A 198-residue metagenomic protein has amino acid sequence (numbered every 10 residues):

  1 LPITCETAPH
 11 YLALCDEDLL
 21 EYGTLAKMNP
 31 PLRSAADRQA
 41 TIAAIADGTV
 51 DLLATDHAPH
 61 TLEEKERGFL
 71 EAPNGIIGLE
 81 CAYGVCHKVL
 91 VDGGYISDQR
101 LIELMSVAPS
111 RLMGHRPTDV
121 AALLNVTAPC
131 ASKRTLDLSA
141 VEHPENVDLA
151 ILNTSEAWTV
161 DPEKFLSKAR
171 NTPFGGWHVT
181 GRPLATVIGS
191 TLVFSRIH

Functional and structural regions predicted by a protein language model:
L1-L53, H57-I76, E80, D92-Y95: Active-site core of metal-dependent hydrolases
L25, L52, P59-A150: His/Asp/Glu-enriched, well-ordered alpha-helical/loop segment that forms or immediately abuts the divalent-metal
S34-A43, A82-K88, V179-T186: Short C-terminal domain-edge/linker segments immediately following a structured domain
R38-T41, P117, L136-L138, T172: A generic local structural motif
I45, G84, R100-M105, N171-P173 (+1 more regions): Active-site "cap" helix and flanking loop/linker of ATP-utilizing ligase/carboxylase catalytic domains
A46, L112, V179: Short glycine/serine/threonine-biased micro-segments
G68, L124-H198: C-terminal cap of metal-dependent C-N hydrolases
